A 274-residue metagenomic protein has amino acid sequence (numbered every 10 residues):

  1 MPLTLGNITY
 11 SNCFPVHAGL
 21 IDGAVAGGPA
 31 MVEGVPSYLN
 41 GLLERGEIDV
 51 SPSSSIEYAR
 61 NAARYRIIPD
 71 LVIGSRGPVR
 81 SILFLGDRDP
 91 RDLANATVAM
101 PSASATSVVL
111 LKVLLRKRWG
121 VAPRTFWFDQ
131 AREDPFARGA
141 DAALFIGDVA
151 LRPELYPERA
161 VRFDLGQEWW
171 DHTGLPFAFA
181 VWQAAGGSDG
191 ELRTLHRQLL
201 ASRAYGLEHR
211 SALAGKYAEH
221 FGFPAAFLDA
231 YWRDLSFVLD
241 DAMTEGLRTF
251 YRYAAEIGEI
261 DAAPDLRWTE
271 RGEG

Functional and structural regions predicted by a protein language model:
P2-T9, R91-S107, H196-S202: Short loop->beta-strand "edge-of-pocket" segments that line small-molecule binding or catalytic clefts across diverse
T9-G34: Short, polar/charged alpha-helical segment
S11-N12, V35-P36, G46-R64, L71 (+1 more regions): Beta->alpha turn/N-cap motifs
G19, S81-R91, F177-E191: A bilobed periplasmic-binding-protein/Venus flytrap-type ligand-binding module shared by bacterial periplasmic
A30-G41, V121-A142: Short helix-initiation/N-cap motifs at beta->coil->alpha
V72-R132, W169-W170: A conserved helix-loop-strand patch within extracytoplasmic ligand-binding domains of the periplasmic binding
W127-K216: Pocket-lining segment of extracytoplasmic ligand-binding domains
S188-Y253: Secondary-structure end/capping motifs
